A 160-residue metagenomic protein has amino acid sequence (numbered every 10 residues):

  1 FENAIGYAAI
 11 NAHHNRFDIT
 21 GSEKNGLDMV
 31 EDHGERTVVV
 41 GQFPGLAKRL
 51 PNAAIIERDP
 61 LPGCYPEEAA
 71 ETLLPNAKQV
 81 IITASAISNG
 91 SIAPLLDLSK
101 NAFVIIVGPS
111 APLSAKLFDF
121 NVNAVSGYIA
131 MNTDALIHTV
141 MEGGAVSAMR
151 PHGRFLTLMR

Functional and structural regions predicted by a protein language model:
F1-P44, V140-E142, T157-R160: Electropositive, gly/pro-rich neighborhoods at or near active sites that engage anionic ligands
I5-Y7, N11-N15, R36-L73, T83 (+1 more regions): Conserved mixed alpha/beta catalytic, RNA-binding, or beta-rich assembly cores of soluble enzyme, regulatory
G26-L27, K48-R49, S91-A93, K116-L117 (+1 more regions): Short glycine-/acidic-enriched loop or helix-start segments at secondary-structure transitions that form or flank
E35, K78, N123: Conserved acidic residues
L50, L73-P75, L96-N101: Short, conserved loop/helix-junction motifs that constitute active-site signature segments in enzyme catalytic cores
I82-T83, V107: Thr-Gly-centered strand-to-loop micro-motif
N89-L95, V104: Rossmann-like adenosine-cofactor binding region
I105-R160: C-terminal functional extensions of proteins
